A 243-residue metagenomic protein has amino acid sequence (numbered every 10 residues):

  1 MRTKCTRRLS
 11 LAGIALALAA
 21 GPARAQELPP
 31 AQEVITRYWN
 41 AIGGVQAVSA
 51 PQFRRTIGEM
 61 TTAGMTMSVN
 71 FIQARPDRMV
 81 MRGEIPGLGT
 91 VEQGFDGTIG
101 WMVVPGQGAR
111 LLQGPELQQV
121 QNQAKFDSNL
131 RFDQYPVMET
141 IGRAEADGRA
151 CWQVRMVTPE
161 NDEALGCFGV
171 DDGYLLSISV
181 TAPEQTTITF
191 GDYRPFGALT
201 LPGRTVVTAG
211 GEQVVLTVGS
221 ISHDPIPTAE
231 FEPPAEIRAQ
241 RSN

Functional and structural regions predicted by a protein language model:
M1-C5: N-terminal secretory signal peptides that target proteins for export/translocation
R7-L11, G100: N-terminal export leaders
S10-A19: Bacterial N-terminal signal peptides
G21-A25: Sec/Tat signal peptide C-region and signal peptidase I cleavage site
Q26-E33: Cleaved targeting-peptide boundary
E33-G108, Q134-E139, T158: N-terminal mature ectodomain segment of secretory-pathway/periplasmic proteins
W101-S128: Acidic/charged, solvent-exposed loop-and-adjacent secondary-structure segments enriched in E/D, K/R, S/T, and G/P
R149-I237: Gly/Pro-enriched, hydrophobic low-complexity segments that function as extracytoplasmic propeptides/linkers
